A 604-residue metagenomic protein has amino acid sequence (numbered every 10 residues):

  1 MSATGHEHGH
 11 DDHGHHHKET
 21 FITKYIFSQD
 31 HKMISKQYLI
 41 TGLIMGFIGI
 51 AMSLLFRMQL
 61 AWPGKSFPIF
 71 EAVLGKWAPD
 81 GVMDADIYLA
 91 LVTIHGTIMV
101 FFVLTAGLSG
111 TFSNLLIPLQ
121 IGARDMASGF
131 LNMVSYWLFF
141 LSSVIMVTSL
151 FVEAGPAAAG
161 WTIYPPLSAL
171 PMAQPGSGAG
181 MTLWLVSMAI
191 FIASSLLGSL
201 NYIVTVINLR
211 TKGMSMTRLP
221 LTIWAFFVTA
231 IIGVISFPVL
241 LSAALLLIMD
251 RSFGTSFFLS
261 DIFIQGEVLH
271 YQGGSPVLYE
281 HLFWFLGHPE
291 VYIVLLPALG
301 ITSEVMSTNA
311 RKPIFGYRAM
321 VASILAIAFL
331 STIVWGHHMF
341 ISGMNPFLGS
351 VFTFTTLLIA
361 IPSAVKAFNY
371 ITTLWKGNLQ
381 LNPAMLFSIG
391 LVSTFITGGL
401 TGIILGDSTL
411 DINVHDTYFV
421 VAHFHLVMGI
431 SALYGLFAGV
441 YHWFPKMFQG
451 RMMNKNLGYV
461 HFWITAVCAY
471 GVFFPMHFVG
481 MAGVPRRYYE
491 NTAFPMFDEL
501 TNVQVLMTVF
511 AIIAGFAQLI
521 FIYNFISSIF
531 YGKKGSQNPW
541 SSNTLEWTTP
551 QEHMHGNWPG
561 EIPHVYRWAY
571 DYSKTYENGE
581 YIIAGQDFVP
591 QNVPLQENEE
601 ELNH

Functional and structural regions predicted by a protein language model:
S2-H604: Membrane-embedded and interfacial regions of multi-pass energy-transducing membrane proteins
